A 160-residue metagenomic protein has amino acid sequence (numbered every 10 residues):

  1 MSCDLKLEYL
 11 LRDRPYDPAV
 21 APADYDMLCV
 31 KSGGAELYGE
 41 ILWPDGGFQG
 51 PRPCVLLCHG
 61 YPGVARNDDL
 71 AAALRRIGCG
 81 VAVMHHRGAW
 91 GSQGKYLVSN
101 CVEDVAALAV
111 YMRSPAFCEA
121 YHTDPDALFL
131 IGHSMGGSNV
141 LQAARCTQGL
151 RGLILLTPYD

Functional and structural regions predicted by a protein language model:
S2-Q49: N-terminal cap/lid segment of alpha/beta-hydrolase-fold proteins
G50-G60: Short beta-strand element of the alpha/beta-hydrolase
G60-A73: The serine-hydrolase catalytic nucleophile loop
R75-Q93: Conserved alpha/beta-hydrolase
Y96-H122: Alpha/beta-hydrolase active-site loop
E119-S134: Alpha/beta-hydrolase fold nucleophile elbow
G132-Q142: Glycine-rich nucleophile elbow surrounding the catalytic serine of serine-hydrolase chemistry
I154-D160: Active-site nucleophile loop of the alpha/beta-hydrolase fold
